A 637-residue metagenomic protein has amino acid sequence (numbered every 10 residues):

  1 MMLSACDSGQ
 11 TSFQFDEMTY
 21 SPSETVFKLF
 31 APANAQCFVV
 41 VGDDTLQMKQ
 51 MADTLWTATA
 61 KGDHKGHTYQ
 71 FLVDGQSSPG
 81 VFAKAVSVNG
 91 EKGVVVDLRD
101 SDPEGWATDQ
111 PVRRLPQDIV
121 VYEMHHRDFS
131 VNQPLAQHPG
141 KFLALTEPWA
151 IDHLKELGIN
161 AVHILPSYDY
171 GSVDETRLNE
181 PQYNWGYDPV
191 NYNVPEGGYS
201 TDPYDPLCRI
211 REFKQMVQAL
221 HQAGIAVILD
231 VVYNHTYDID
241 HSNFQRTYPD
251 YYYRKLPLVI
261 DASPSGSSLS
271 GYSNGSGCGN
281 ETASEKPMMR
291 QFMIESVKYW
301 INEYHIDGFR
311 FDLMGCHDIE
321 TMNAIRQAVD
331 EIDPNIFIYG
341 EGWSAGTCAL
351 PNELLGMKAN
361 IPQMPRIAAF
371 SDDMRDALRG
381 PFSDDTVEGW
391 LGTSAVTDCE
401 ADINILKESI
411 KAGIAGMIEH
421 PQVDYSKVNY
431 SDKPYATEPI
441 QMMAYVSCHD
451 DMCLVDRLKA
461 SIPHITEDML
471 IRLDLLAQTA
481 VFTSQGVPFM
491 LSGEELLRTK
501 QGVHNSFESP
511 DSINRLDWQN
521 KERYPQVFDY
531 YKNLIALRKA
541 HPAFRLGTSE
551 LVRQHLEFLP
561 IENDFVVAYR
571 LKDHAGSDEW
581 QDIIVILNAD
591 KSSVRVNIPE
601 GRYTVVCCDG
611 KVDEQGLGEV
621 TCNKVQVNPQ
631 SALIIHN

Functional and structural regions predicted by a protein language model:
C6-V26, Q47-P139: The feature marks proteins involved in alpha-glucan
S21-K28, P32-A35, E557-P599: Carbohydrate-binding surface patches
L29, M124, I164, Y192 (+8 more regions): Conserved, mostly hydrophobic/aromatic
A31, K65-Y69, L617-N637: C-terminal beta-strand-rich structural cap/linker in extracellular carbohydrate-active enzymes
G93-V96, D100, R326-Q327, N335-L497 (+5 more regions): Conserved alpha/beta catalytic core and glycan-binding cleft of carbohydrate-active enzymes
H125-Y304, H317-D333, F337: Substrate-binding/active-site clefts of carbohydrate-active enzymes
S426-S431, G486, M490-V503, R515 (+1 more regions): Glycan-recognition and catalytic regions of carbohydrate-active enzymes
L470, T483, L516, Y524 (+4 more regions): C-terminal accessory region downstream of the catalytic core in glycan-modifying enzymes
